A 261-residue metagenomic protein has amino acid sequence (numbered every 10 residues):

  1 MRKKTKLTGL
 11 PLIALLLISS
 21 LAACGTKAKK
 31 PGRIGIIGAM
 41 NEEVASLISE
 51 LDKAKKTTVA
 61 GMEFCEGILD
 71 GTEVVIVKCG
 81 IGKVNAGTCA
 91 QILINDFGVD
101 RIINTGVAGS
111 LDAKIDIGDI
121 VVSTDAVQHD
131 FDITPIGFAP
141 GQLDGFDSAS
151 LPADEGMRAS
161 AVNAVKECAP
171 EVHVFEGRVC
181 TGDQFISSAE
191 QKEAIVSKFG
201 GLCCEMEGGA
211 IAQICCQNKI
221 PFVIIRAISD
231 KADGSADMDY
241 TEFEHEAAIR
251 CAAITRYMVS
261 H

Functional and structural regions predicted by a protein language model:
R2-P11: Bacterial N-terminal signal peptides that target proteins for export
A22-A23: C-terminal motif of bacterial Sec signal peptides marking the signal peptidase cleavage site
A28-Q91: N-terminal short beta-loop-beta anion/metal-coordinating cradle
I92-D96, K114-I115, Q213-P221: Alpha-helix C-terminal capping segments
L111-F199: Mid-sequence, gly/pro-rich, charge-dense loop/helix-turn segments that line enzyme active sites
F185-I224, S229-D230: A C-terminal functional module that forms or caps the active site or interfaces directly with catalytic machinery
A232-H261: His/Asp/Glu-rich mid-to-C-terminal helical/loop segments that flank catalytic regions of hydrolases
